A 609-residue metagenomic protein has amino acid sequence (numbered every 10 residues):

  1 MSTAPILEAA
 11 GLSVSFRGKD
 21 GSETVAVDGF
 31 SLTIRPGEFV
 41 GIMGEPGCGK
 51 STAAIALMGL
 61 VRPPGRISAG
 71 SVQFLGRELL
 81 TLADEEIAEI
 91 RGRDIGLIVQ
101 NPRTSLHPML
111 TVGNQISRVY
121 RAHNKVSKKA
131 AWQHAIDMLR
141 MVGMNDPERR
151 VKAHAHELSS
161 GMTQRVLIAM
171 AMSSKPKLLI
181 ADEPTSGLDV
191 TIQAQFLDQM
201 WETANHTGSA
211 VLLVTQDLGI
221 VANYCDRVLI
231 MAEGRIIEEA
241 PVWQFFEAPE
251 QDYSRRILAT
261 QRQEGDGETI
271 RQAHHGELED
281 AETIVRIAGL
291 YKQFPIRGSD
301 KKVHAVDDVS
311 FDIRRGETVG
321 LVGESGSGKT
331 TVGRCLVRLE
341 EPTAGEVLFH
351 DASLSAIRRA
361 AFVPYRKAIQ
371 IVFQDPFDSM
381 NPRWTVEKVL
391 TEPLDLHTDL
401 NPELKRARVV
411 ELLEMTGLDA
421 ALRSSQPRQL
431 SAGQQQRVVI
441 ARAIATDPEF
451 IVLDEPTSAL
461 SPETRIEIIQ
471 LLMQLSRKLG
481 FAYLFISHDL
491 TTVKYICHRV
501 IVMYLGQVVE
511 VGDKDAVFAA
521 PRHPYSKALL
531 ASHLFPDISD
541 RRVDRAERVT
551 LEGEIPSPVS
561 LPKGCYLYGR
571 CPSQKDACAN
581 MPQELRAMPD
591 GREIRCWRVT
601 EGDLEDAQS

Functional and structural regions predicted by a protein language model:
R66-E78, G345-S353: Conserved ABC transporter NBD signature motif
E78, A130-R149, S353, E403-A421 (+2 more regions): Conserved ABC ATPase "signature" region
L79-G96, A122, W243-P249, S299-D300 (+5 more regions): ABC ATPase NBD coupling module
N145-E148, V242-V285, I296-K302, K514-S609: Charged, flexible cofactor/metal-binding loops and thiol motifs
H154-L158, M162, Q426-L430, Q434: Conserved ABC ATPase signature
S173-K177, A445-E449: A short, proline-enriched helix->beta-strand linker immediately N-terminal to the Walker B motif in ABC-type P-loop
L188, I192-E264, L460-R542: P-loop NTP-binding/switch modules centered on Walker-like glycine-rich loops
